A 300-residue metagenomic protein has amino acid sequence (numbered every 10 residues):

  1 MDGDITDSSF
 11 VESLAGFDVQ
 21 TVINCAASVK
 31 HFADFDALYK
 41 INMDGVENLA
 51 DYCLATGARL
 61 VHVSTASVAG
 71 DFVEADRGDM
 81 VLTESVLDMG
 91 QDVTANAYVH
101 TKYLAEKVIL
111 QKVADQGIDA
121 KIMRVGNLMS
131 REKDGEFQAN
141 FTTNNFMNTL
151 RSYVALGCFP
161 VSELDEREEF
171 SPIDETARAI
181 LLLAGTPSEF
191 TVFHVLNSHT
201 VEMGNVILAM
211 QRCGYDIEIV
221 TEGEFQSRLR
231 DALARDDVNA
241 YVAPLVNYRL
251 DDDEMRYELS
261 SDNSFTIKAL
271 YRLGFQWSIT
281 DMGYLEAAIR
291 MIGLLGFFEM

Functional and structural regions predicted by a protein language model:
M1-D44, L54-T56: NAD(P)H-binding glycine-rich loop region in Rossmannoid oxidoreductase-like domains and their noncatalytic homologs
N24-C25, K40, D44, N48-A97 (+1 more regions): Conserved Rossmann-fold NAD(P)-dependent oxidoreductase catalytic core, especially the SDR/UDP-sugar
Y39-K40, T94-Y103, A139-T143, E166-F170: Short-chain dehydrogenase/reductase
Y103-F137: Conserved beta-loop-beta element that borders a ligand/cofactor-binding pocket
F146-V161, R167-R212: Alpha-helical substrate-binding/gating segment
F159-E163, Q226-L273: A hydrophobic C-terminal alpha-helical subdomain
L183-R249, I289-E299: Mid/C-terminal beta-alpha module of Rossmann-like enzyme folds, strongest in SDR-family dehydrogenases/epimerases
R256, S260-M300: Amphipathic terminal alpha-helices
